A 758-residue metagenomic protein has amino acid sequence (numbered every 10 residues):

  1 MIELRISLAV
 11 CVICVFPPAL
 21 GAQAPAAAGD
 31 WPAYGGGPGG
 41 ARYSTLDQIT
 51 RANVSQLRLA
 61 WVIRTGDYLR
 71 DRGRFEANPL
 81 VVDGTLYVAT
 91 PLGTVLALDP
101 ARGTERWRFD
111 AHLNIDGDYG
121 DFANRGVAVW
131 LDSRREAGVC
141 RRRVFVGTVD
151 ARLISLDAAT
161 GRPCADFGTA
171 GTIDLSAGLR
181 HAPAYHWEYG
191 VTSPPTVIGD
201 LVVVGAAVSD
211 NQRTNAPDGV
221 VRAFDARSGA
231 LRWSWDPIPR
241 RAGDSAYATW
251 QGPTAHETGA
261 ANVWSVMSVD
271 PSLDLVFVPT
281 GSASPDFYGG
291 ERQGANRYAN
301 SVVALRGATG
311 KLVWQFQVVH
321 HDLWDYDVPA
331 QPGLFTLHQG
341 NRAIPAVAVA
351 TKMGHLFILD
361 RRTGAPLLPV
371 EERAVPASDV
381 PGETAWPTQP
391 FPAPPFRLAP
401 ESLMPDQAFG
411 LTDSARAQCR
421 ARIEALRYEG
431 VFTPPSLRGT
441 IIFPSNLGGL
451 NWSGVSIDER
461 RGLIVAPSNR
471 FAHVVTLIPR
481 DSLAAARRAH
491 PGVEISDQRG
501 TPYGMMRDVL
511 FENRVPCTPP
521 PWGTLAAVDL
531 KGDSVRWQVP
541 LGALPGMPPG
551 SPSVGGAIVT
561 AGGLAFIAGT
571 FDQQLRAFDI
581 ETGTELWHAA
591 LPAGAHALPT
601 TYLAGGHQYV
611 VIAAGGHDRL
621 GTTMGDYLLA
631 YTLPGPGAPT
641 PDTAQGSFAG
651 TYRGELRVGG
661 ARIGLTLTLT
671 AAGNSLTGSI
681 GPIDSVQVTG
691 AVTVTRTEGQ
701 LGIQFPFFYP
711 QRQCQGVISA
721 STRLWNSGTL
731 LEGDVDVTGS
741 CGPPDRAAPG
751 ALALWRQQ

Functional and structural regions predicted by a protein language model:
R5-A19: Bacterial N-terminal signal peptides
A24-R70, V81: Mature N-terminal segment immediately following signal peptide/propeptide cleavage in secreted/periplasmic
W31-G35, G73-T90, Y119-R152, W187-R213 (+10 more regions): Repeat-blade elements of multi-bladed beta-propeller folds
P32, P38-T45, Y68-R72, L96 (+3 more regions): Short, solvent-exposed loop/turn elements at domain surfaces
A52-G66, V95-G117, L131-E136, L153-Y185 (+11 more regions): Extracytoplasmic/lumenal domain signature
R240, T258-V266, W314, A350 (+6 more regions): Beta-propeller domains
A393-F471, D481-S482, E494, T524-A527: Long, low-complexity segments enriched in small/aliphatic residues
D642-D734, T738-Q758: Central antiparallel beta-sheet cores of small beta-barrel/beta-sandwich binding domains
